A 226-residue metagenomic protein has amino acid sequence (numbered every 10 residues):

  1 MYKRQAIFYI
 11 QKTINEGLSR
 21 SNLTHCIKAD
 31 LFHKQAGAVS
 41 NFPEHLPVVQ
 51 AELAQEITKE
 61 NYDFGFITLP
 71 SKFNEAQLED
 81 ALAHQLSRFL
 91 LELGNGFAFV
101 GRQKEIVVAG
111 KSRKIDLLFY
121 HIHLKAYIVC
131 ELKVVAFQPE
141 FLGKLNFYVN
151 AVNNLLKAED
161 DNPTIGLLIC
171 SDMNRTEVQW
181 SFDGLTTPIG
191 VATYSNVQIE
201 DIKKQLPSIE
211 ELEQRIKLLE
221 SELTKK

Functional and structural regions predicted by a protein language model:
K3-K226: Basic, low-complexity intrinsically disordered segments
